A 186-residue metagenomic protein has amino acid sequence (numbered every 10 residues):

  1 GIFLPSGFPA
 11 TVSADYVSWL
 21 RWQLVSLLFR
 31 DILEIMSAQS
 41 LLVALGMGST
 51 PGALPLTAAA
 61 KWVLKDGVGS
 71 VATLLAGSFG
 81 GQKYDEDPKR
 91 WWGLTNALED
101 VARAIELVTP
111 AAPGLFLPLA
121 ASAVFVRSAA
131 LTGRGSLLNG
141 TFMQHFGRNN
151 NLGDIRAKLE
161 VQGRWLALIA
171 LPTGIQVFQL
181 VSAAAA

Functional and structural regions predicted by a protein language model:
G1-A120, D154, V177-A186: Glycine-rich, hydrophobic membrane-spanning regions of integral membrane proteins that mediate transport
L28, S122-A129: Hydrophobic alpha-helical transmembrane segments of multi-pass membrane proteins
S37, A72, R134-G135, A170: Membrane-embedded alpha-helical core segments of multi-pass
G114-F116, R127-S128, R134, G163-W165: Eukaryotic short linear interaction motifs
V124, L131-G147: Intracellular juxtamembrane helix-capping segments at the cytosolic ends of symmetry-related transmembrane helices
F146-K158: Loop-to-transmembrane helix entry/capping segments in MFS-fold secondary transporters and related SLC/MFSD carriers
R156-F178: Glycine-rich segments within core transmembrane alpha-helices of 12-TM secondary carriers
